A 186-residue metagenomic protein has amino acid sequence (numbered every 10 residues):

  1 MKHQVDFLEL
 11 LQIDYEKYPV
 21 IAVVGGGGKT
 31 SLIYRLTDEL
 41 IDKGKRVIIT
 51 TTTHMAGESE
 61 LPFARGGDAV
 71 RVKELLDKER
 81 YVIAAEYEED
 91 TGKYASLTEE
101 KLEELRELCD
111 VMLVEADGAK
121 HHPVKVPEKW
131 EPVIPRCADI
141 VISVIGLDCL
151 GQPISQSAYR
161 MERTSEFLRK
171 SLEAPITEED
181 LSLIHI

Functional and structural regions predicted by a protein language model:
H3-I13: Pre-Walker A adenine-sensing motif
L11-I41: Walker A (P-loop) phosphate-binding motif
V23, I48-T51, I83-E86, M112-A116 (+2 more regions): General beta-strand structural signal in soluble alpha/beta enzymes
D38-G92: N-terminal phosphate/diphosphate-binding loop that engages ATP/GTP or pyrophosphate donors across diverse enzyme folds
D68-R71, Q156-A174: Acidic, Ser/Thr-rich peripheral helices and adjacent loops at domain boundaries
E89-V126: Phosphate-binding/switch loop-helix module in NTP-utilizing enzymes
W130-D148: Inter-motif core of Ras-like GTPase G domains
I184-I186: Conserved small/polar residues in nucleotide/adenosyl-binding loops
